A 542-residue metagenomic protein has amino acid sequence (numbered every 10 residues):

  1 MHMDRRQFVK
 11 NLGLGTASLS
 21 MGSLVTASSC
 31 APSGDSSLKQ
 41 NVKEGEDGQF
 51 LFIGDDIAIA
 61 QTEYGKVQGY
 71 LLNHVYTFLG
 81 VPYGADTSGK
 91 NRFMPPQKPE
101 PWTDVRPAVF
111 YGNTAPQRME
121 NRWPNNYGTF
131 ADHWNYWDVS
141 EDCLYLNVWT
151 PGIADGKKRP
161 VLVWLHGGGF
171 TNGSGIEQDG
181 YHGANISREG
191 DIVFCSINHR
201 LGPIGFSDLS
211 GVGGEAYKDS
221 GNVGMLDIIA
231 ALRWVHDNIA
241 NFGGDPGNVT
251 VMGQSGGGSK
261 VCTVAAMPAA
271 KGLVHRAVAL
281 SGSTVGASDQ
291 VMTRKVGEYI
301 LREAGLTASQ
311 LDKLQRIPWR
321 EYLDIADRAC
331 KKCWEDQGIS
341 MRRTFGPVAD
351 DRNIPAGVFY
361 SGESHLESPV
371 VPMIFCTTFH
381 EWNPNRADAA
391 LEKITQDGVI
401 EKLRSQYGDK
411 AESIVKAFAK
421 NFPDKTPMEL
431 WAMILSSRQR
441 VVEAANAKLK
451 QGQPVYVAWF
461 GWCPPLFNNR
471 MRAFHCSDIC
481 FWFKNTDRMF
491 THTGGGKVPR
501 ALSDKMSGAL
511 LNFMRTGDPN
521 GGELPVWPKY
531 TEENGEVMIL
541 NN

Functional and structural regions predicted by a protein language model:
M1-M3, Q7: Secretory targeting signals
Q7-S29: N-terminal export signals
A31-N222, P246, T493-M506, M514-L524 (+1 more regions): Non-catalytic accessory segments of hydrolases
K218-I239: Alpha/beta-hydrolase active-site loop
D237, K271, L280-I394, E429-I434 (+1 more regions): Substrate-access "cap/lid" subdomains that shape and gate the entrance to catalytic or ligand-binding pockets
G244-M252: Alpha/beta-hydrolase fold nucleophile elbow
G258-A269: Short glycine-enriched nucleophile-adjacent loop and the immediately C-terminal alpha-helix near the catalytic center
Q439-N542: Mobile gating loops/cap/lid regions near enzyme active sites that modulate substrate access
